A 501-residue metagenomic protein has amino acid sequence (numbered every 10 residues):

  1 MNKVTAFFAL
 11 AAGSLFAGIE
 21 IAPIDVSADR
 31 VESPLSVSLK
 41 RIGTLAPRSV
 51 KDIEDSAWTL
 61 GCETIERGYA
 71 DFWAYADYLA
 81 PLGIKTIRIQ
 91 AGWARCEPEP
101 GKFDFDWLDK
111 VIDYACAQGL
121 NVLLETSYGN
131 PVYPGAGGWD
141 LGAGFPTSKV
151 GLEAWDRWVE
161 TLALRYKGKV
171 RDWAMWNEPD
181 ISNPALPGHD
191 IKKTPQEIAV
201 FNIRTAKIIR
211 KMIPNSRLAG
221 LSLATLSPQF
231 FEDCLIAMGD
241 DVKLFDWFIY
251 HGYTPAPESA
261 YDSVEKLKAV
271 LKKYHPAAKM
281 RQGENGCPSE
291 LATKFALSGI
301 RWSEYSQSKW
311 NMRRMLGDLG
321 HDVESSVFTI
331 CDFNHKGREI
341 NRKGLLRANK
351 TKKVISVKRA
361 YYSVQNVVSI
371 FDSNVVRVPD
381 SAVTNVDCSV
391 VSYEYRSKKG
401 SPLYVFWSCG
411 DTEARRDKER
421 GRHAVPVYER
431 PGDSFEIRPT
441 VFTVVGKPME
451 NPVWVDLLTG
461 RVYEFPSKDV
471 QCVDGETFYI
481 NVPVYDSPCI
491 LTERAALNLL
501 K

Functional and structural regions predicted by a protein language model:
I21-T161, K167, A174, D180 (+1 more regions): N-terminal substrate-binding region of glycoside hydrolase catalytic domains
S56-C62, I87-I89, V122-T126, W173-M175 (+4 more regions): Hydrophobic faces of well-ordered beta-strands that scaffold small-molecule active sites in alpha/beta enzyme cores
I84, K169-V170, F245, A277 (+2 more regions): Core-facing hydrophobic residues within beta-strands of well-ordered domains
I87, A115, L162, W173 (+6 more regions): Conserved, mostly hydrophobic/aromatic
A136-A269, K273, L291-R313, R338-G344: Active-site cleft segment of glycoside hydrolase catalytic domains centered on the general acid/base Glu
C287-F371, V378-C388: Aromatic/acidic polysaccharide-binding cleft in carbohydrate-active enzymes
V383-P448, P483-V484: Carbohydrate-binding surface patches
Y463-K501: C-terminal beta-strand-rich structural cap/linker in extracellular carbohydrate-active enzymes
